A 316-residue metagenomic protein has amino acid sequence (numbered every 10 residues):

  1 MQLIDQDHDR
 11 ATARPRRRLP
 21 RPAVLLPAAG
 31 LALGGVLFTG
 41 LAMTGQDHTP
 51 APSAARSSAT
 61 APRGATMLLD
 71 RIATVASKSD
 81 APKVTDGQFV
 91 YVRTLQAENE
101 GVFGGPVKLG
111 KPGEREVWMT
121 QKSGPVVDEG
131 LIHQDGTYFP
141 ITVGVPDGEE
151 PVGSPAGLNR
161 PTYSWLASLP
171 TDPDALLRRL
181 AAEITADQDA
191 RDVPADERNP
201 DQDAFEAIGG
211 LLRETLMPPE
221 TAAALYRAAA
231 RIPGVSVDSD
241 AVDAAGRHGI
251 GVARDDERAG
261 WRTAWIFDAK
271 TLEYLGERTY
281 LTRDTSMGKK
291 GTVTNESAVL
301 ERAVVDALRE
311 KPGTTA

Functional and structural regions predicted by a protein language model:
M1-A23, G30-A32, V36, L41 (+1 more regions): Positively biased amphipathic helices and basic secretion/translocation or surface-docking motifs that either flank
P20-R21, G34-A316: Intrinsically disordered, low-complexity prosegments and terminal tails associated with secretory/extracytoplasmic
